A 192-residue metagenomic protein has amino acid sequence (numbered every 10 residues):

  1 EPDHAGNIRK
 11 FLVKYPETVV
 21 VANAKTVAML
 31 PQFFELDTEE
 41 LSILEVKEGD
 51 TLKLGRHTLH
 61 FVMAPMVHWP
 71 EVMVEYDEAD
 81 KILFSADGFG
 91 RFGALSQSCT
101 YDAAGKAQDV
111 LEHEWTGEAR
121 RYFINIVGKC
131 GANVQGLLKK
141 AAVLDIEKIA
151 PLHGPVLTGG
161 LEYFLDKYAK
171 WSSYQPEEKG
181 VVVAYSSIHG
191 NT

Functional and structural regions predicted by a protein language model:
E1-L52: Active-site HxH/HxHxD metal-binding segment of metal-dependent hydrolases
P2-A5, A28-M29, H68-W69, G90-G93 (+1 more regions): Active-site environment of divalent metal-dependent phosphoester hydrolases
V20, L83-F84, V183: Structural beta-sheet core signal
F34-K106: Catalytic core of the metallo-beta-lactamase
E78, I82-G117, N125-E177: Divalent-metal (often Zn2+) His-rich catalytic cores of metallo-beta-lactamase-fold enzymes
E177-E178, V182-V183: Conserved nucleotide- and phosphate/pyrophosphate-binding catalytic cores in adenylate/nucleotidyl-handling enzymes
V183-T192: Short, charged N-terminal beta->alpha structural module
